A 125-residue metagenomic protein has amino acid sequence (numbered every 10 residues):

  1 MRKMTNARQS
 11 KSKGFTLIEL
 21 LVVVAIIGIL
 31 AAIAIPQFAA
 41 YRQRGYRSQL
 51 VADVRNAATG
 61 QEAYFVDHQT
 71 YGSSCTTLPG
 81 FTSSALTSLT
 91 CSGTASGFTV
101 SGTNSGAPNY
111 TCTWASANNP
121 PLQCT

Functional and structural regions predicted by a protein language model:
M1-F15: N-terminal leader/signal peptides at the extreme start of proteins
F15, L20, Y71-G72: N-terminal/domain-start alpha-helical segments
F15-L17, P36, S105-P108: Glycine/proline-rich, flexible active-site/cofactor-binding loop segments that harbor closely spaced acidic
I18-Q37: Alpha-helical hydrophobic helix detector
V24, V51, A58: Conserved catalytic core of two-component sensor histidine kinases
A32, A40-Q43, T59, A63-V66: Regular, well-ordered alpha-helical segments
Q37-V54: Aliphatic-rich helix starts adjacent to a transmembrane/signal segment
R55, T59-T125: Periplasmic/extracellular, small/polar-rich flexible segments of pilin-like filament-forming proteins
